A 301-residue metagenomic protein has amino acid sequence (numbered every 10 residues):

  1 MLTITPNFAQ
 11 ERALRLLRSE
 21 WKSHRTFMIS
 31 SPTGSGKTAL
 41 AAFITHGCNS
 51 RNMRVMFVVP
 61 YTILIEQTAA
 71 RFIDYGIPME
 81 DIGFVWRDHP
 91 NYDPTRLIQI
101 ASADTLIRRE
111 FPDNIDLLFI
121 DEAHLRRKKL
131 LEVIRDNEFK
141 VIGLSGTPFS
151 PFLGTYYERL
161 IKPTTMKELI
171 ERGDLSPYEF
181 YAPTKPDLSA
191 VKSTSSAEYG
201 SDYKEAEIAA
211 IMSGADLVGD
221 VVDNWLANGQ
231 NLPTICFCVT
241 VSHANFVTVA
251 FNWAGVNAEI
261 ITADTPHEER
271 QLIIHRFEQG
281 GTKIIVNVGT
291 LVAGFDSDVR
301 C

Functional and structural regions predicted by a protein language model:
M1-S30: Conserved pre-motif I regulatory segment
S23-T45, F237, I261: Walker A/P-loop
T38-F43, G47-D74, V241-S242: Conserved Walker A/P-loop ATP-binding site and its immediately adjacent core in helicase/helicase-like ATPase domains
E66, D81-P94, I235, A244-N252 (+1 more regions): Conserved helicase ATPase core of P-loop NTP-dependent helicases/translocases
I73-F111: Inter-Walker segment of RecA-like/P-loop motor cores
N114-L117, K283-V288, A293-C301: A short beta-strand element within the Helicase C-terminal
E122-Y181: Post-DEXD/H (motif II) to motif III coupling segment of the RecA-like Helicase ATP-binding lobe
L160-C238: Conserved interdomain linker/interface between the two RecA-like ATPase lobes of SF2 helicase motors
